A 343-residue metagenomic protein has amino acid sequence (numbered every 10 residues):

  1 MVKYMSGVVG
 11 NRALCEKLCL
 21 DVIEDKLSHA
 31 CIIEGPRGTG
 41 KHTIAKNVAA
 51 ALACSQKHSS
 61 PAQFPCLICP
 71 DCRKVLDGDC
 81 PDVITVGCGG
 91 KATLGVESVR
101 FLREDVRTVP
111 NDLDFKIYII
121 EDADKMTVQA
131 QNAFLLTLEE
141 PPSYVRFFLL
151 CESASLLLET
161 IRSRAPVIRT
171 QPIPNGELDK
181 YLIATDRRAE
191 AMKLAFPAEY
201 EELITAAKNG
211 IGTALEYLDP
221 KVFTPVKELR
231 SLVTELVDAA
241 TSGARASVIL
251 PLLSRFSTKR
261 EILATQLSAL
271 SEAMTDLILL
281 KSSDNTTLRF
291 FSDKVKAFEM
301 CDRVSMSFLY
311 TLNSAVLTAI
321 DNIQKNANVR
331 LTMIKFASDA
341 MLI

Functional and structural regions predicted by a protein language model:
M1-A51, K74, S143-Y144, E152-A269 (+1 more regions): Charged, glycine-rich active-site and insertion segments that engage polyanionic ligands
M1-Q129, L136-E139: Clamp-loader machinery-focused feature within the broader ASCE/P-loop NTPase space
Q56, Q63, Q129-Q131, Q171 (+2 more regions): Residue-identity detector for glutamine
I117-E121, F134, V145-E152: Structural recognition of the conserved hydrophobic beta-strand(s) that form the central parallel beta-sheet of P-loop
N132, L136, L158-E159: Alpha-helical segments flanking ligand/cofactor-binding loops in enzyme cores
